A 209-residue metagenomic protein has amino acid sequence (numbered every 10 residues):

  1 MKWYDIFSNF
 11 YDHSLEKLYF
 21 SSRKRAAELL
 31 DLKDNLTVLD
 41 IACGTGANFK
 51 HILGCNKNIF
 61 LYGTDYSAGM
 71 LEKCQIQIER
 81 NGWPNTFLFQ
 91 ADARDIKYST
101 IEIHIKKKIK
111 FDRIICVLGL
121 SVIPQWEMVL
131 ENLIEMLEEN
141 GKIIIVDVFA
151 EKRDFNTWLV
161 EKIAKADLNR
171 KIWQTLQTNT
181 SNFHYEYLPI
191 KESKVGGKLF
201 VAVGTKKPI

Functional and structural regions predicted by a protein language model:
M1-D31, A47-H51, K73, K152 (+1 more regions): Conserved class I S-adenosyl-L-methionine
L39-I41, T45-I96: Class I SAM-dependent methyltransferase SAM/SAH-binding core
Y98-I114: A short acidic, Gly/Pro-enriched loop at the edge of an enzyme's catalytic core that lines a small-molecule cofactor
R113-Q125: A short SAM/SAH-binding and catalytic strip from SAM-dependent methyltransferases
E127-E139: A short glycine-rich, Lys/Arg-flanked "PGG" loop and its adjoining helix->strand segment in the class I
G141-V148: Conserved beta-strand signature within the Rossmann-like core of class I S-adenosyl-L-methionine
K165-T180: Short alpha-helix
S181, L188-I209: Core SAM-dependent methyltransferase catalytic element
